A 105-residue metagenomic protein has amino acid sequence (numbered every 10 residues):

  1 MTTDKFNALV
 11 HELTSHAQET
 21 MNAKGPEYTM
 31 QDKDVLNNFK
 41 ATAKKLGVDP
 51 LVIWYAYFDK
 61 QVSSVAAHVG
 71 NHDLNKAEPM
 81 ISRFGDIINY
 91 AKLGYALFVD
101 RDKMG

Functional and structural regions predicted by a protein language model:
M1-G105: Intrinsically disordered, low-complexity regulatory regions that flank transcription factor DNA-binding cores
